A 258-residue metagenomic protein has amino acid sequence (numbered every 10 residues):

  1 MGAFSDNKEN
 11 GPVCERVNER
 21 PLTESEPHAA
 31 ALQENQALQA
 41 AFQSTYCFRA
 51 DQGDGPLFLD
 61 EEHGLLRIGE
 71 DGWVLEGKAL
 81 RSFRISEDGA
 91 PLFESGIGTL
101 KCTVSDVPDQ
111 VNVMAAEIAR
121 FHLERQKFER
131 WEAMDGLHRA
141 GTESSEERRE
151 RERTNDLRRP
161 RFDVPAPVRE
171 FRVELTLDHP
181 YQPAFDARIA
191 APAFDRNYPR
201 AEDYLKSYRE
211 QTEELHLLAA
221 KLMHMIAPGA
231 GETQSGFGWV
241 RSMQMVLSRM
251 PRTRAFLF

Functional and structural regions predicted by a protein language model:
A3-L65, W73: Anionic N-terminal interaction surfaces
P21, S25-E26, D88-E174: Mixed-charge, low-complexity intrinsically disordered segments
Q52, E76-K78, A166-V168: A generic structural signal for short, non-catalytic loop/turn and secondary-structure boundary residues
Q52-D54, E70, D178-Q182: Glycine-centered tight beta-turn/hairpin loop motif at sheet-sheet or coil-to-beta transitions
E61-V104, N197: Phosphoinositide-binding peripheral membrane targeting modules
G136-D156, F162-R169, L175-F258: Terminal and domain-flanking low-complexity segments
